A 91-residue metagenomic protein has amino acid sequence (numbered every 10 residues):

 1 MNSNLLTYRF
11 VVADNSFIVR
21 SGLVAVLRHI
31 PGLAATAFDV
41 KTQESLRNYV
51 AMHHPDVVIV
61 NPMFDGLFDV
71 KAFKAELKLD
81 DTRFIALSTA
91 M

Functional and structural regions predicted by a protein language model:
M1-M91: N-terminal regulatory/sensing modules of transcriptional regulators
